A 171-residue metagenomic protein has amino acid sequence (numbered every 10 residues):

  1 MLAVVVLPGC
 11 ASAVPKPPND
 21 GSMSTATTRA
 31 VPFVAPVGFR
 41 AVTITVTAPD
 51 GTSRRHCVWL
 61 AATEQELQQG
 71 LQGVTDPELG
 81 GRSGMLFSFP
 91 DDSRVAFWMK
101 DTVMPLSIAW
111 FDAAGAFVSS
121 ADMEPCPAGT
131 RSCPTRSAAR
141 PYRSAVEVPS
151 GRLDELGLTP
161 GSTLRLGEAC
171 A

Functional and structural regions predicted by a protein language model:
M1-A3: Sec-dependent N-terminal signal peptides
V6-G9: C-terminal motif of bacterial Sec signal peptides marking the signal peptidase cleavage site
A11-A171: Compact, glycine-rich, soluble single-domain proteins
